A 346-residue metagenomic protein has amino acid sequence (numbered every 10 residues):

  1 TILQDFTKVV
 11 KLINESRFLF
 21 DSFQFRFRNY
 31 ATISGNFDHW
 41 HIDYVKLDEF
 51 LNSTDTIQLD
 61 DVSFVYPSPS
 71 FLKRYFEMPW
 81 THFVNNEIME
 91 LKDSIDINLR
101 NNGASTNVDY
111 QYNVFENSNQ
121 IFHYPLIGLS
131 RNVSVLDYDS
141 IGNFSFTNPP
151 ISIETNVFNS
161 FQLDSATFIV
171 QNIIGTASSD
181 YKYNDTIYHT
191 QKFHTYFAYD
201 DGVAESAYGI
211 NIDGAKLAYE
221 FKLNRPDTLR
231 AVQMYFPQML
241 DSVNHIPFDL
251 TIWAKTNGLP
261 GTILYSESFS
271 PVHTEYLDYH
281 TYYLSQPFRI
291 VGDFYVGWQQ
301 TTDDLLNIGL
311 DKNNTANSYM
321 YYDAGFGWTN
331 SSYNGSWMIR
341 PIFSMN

Functional and structural regions predicted by a protein language model:
T1-F20, G128-N143, L259-T281: Exoplasmic/lumenal beta-rich domain surfaces
T1-I121: Beta-sandwich/jellyroll recognition modules and their flexible linkers
T7-V10, N211-L223, Y279-H280: Short beta-strands within extracellular/lumenal beta-sheet-rich domains
F20, L223-Q233, H245, V291: Extended extracellular/luminal ectodomain segments enriched in beta-structured repeat modules
D38-Y44, Q299-M345: Short, surface-exposed beta-strand/loop patches at domain edges that form aromatic-rich interfacial subsites
D43-S53, I174-F221: Short beta-strand elements
D227-L240, W298: A short beta-strand element within beta-rich, extracytoplasmic domains of secreted/secretory-pathway proteins
S242-S318: Aromatic- and Gly/Pro-enriched, solvent-exposed loop/edge beta-strand patches characteristic of beta-rich domains
